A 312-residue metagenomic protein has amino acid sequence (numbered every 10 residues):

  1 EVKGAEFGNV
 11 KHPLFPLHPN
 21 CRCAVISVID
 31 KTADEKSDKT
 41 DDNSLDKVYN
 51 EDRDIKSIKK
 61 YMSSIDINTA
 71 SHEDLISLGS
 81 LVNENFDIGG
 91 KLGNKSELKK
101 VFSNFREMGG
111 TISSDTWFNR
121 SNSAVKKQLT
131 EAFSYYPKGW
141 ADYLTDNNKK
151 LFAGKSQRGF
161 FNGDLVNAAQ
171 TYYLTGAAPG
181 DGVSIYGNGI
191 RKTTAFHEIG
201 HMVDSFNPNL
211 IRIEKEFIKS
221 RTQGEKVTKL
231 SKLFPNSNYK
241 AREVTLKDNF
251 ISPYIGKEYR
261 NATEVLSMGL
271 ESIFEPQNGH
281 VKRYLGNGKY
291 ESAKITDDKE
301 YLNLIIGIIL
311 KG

Functional and structural regions predicted by a protein language model:
E1-T111, E291-G312: Activation/maturation switch segments at domain boundaries
H18, H197, H201, E264: Histidine-centered active-site/metal-ligand motif
T111-A132: A short, highly charged nucleic-acid-interacting micro-segment common to nuclease and nuclease-linked defense proteins
S121, V125, K192, Y259 (+1 more regions): Hydrophobic (often cysteine-bearing) scaffold residues that line and stabilize catalytic clefts of nucleotide/cofactor
K126-F206: Active-site scaffold of zinc-dependent metalloenzymes
T193-L233: A contiguous pocket-lining binding segment that forms or flanks enzyme active sites
I218-G312: Metalloprotease/metallohydrolase-associated module, dominated by Zn2+-dependent proteases
